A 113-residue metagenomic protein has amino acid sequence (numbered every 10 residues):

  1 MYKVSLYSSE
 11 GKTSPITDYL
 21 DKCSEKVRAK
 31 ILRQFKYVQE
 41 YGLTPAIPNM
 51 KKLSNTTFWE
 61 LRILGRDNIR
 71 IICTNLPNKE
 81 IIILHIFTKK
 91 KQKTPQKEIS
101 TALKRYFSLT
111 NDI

Functional and structural regions predicted by a protein language model:
M1-N68, P77-I81, K90-I113: Basic, Lys/Arg-enriched alpha-helical interface segments
L84: Conserved catalytic cores of phosphodiester-cleaving nucleases, focusing on short active-site segments
F87: Residue-level signal for short, function-critical loop segments
